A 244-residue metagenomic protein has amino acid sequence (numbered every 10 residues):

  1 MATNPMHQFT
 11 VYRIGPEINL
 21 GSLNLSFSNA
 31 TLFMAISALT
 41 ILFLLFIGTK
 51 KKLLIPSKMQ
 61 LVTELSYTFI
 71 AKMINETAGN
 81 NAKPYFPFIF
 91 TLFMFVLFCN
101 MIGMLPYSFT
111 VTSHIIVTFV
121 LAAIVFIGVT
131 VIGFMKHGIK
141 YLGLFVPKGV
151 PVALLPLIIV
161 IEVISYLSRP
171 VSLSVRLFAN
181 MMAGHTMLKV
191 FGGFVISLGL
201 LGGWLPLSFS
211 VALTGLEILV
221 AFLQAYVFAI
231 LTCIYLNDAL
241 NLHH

Functional and structural regions predicted by a protein language model:
M1-H244: Selective transmembrane helix interface/packing segments
